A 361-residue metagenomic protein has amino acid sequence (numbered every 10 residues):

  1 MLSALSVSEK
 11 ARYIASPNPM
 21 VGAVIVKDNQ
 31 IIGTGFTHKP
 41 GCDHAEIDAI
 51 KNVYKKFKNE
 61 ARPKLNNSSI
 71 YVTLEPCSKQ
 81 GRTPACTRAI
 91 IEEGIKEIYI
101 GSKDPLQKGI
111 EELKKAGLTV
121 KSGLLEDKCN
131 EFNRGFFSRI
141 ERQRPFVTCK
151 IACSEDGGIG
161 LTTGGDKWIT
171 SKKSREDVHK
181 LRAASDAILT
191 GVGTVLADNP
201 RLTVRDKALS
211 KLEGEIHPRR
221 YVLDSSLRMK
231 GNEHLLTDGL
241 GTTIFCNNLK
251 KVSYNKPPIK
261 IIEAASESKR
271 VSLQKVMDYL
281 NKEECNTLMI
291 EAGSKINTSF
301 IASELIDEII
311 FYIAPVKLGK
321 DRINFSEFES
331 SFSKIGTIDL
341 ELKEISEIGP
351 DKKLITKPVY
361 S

Functional and structural regions predicted by a protein language model:
M1-P19, T34, F57-K58, R82 (+1 more regions): Enzymes that bind and transform nitrogen-containing heteroaromatic metabolites
A15-N29: N-terminal glycine-rich anion-binding loops that anchor highly charged ligand groups
M20, V24, I100, I290: Short beta-strand segments at enzyme active-site cores
I25, I32-N130, N248, I301: Zn2+-dependent cytidine deaminase-like catalytic core
K27, R142, K357-V359: Active-site beta-strand termini and strand-to-loop segments that position acidic
I110, E126-N133, R175-R182: Hydrophobic, well-ordered secondary-structure segments
N133-R144: Flexible, polar/acidic helix-loop-strand segments at domain edges
